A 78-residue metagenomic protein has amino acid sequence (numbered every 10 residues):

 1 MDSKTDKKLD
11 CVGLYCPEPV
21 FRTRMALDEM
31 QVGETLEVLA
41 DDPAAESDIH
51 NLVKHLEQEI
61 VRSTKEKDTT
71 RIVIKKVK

Functional and structural regions predicted by a protein language model:
M1-D2, D10, T23-L27: Short amphipathic alpha-helical segments, especially helix-boundary/capping motifs
M1-D6, V77-K78: Compositionally biased, disordered extreme N-termini, encompassing classical targeting presequences
D2, L14, E29, S63-K65: Sterically constrained small-residue positions within well-ordered secondary structures of folded domains
T5-V12, E37: Short amphipathic
V12-L14, D41, K75-V77: Generic beta-structure capping elements
P17-V61: Amphipathic, hydrophobic secondary-structure cores in small proteins
H50-K78: C-terminal structural segments of small proteins and small subunits
